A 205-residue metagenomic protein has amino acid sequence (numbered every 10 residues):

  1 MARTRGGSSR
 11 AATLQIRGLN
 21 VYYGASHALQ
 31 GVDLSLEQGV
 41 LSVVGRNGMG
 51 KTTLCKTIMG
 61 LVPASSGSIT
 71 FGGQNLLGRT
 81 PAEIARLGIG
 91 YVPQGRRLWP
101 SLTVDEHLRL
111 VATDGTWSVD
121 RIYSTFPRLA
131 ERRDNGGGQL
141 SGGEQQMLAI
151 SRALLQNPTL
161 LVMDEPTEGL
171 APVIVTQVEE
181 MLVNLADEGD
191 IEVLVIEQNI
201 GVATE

Functional and structural regions predicted by a protein language model:
V44-R46: The feature captures the beta-strand-to-loop junction immediately N-terminal to the Walker
M59: Helix-to-loop junction immediately C-terminal to a conserved catalytic motif
G67-N75, L87, W117-S124: Conserved ABC transporter NBD signature motif
A153-L154: ABC ATPase C-loop
N157: Conserved catalytic motifs of ABC-family nucleotide-binding domains
L161-E165: Catalytic Walker B motif of ABC-type/P-loop ATPase nucleotide-binding domains
V175-D190, G201: Helical segment within the ABC ATPase nucleotide-binding domain
